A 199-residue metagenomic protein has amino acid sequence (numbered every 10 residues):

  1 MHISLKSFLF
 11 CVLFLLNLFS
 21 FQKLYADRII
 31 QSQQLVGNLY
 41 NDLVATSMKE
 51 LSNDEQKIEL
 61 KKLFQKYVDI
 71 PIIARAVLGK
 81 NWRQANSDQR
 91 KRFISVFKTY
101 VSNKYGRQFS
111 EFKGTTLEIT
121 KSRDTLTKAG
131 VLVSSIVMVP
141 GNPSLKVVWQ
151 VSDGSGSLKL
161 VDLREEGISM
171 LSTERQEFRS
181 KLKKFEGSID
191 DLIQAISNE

Functional and structural regions predicted by a protein language model:
M1-C11: Bacterial N-terminal signal peptides that target proteins for export
L9-S20: Bacterial N-terminal signal peptides
S20-A26: Sec/Tat signal peptide C-region and signal peptidase I cleavage site
R28-Y105, F109: Early exported N-terminus immediately downstream of N-terminal targeting peptides
W82, T99-Y100, T125, V139 (+1 more regions): Solvent-exposed loop/turn segments at secondary-structure junctions within structured extracellular/periplasmic domains
N103-L145, A195-E199: Surface-exposed, charged secondary-structure patches
K146-S172: Short beta-strand edge/turn micro-motifs at domain boundaries
D162-E199: Low-complexity, intrinsically disordered terminal/linker segments enriched in charged and Gly/Pro repeats
